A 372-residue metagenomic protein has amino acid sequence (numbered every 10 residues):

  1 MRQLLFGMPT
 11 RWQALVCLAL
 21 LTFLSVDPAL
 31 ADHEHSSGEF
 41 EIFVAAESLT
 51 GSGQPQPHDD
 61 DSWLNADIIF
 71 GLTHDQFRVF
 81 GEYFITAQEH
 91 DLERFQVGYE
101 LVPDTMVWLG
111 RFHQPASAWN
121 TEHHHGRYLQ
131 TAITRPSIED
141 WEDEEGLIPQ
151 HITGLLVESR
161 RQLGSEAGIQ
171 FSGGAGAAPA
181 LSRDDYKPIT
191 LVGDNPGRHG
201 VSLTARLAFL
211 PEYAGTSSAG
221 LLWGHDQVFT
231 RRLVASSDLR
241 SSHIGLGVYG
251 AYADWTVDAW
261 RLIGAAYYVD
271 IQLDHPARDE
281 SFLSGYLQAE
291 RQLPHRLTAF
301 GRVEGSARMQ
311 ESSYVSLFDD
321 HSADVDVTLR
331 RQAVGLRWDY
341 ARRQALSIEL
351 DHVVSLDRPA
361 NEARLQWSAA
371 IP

Functional and structural regions predicted by a protein language model:
M1-T10: N-terminal secretory signal peptides that target proteins for export/translocation
A14-S25: Bacterial N-terminal signal peptides
V26-A31: Sec/Tat signal peptide C-region and signal peptidase I cleavage site
H33-L49, D59-A180, L207-Y213, L293-R296 (+2 more regions): Outer membrane beta-barrel
H35, E39, D75, L207-D324: Detector for outer-membrane/organellar transmembrane beta-barrel domains, recognizing the amphipathic beta-strand
G51-D61, Q88-Q96, T121-H125, R183-L191 (+4 more regions): Outer-membrane beta-barrel translocator domains and adjoining extracellular loop/strand segments of Gram-negative
D59-A66, E89-E93, P149-T153, G197-L203 (+4 more regions): Residues that define the transmembrane beta-barrel architecture of outer-membrane proteins
V157, W338, Q344-A345, P359-P372: Outer-membrane beta-barrel "beta-signal"
